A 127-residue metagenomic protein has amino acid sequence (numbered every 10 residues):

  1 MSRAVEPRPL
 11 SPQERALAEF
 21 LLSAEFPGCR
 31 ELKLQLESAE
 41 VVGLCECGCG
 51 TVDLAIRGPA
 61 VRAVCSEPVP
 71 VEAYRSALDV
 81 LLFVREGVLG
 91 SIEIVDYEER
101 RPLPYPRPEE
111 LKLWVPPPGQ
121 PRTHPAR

Functional and structural regions predicted by a protein language model:
M1-P70, P104-R127: N-terminal domain-onset segments
E72-G119: Short, compact, well-ordered microdomains
